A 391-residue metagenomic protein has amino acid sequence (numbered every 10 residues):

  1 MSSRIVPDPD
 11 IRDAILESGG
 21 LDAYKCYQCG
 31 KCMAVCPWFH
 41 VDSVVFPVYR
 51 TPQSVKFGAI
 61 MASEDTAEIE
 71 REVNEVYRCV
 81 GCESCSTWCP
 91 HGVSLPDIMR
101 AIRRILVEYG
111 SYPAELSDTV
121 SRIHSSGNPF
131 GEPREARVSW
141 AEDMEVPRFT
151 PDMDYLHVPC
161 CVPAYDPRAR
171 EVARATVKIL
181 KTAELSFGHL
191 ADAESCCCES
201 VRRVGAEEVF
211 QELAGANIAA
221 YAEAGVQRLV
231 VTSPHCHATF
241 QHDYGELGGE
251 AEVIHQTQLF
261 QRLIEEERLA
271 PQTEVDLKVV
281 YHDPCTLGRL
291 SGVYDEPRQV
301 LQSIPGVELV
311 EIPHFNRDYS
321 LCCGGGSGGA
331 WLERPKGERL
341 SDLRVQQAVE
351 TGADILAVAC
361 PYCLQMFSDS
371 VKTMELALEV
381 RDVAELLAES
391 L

Functional and structural regions predicted by a protein language model:
M1-S18, V48-E70, D295-G306, G325-L332 (+1 more regions): Short, charged low-complexity linear segments at domain edges
A14-A23, Y49-T232, H237-Y244: Iron-sulfur-cluster electron-transfer modules
A23-C29, M33, V76-S86, E194 (+4 more regions): Residues immediately within or flanking Cys/His clusters that coordinate Zn2+ in small zinc-binding modules
K25-M33, P37-E64, E70-Y77, A169 (+2 more regions): Hydrophobic scaffolds flanking metal-cofactor catalytic centers in soluble metalloenzymes
G92, P163-E252, T286-Q302, V310-L391: Cofactor-cradling patches in redox/metallo enzymes
Q211-N217, L259-E267: Active-site glycine-rich loop that binds ribose-phosphate moieties when present
E265-L301: C-terminal amphipathic alpha-helical segment
